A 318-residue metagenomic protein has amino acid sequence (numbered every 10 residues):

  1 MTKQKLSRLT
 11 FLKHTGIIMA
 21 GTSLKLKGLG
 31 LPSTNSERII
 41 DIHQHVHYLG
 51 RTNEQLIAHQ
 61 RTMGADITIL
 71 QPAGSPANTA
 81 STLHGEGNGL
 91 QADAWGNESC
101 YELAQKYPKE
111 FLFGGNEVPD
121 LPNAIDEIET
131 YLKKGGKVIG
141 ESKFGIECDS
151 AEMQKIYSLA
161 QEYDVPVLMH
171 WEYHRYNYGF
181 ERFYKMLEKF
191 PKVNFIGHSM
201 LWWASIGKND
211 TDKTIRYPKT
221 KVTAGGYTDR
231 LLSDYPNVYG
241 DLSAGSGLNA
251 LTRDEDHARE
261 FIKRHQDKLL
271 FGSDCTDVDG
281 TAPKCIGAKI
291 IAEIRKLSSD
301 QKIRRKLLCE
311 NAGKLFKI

Functional and structural regions predicted by a protein language model:
T2-I42, R51-P72, E129, Q266-L270 (+1 more regions): Mid-to-C-terminal alpha-helical segments outside catalytic/metal-binding sites
I40-I42, L70-Q71, G114-N116, G140 (+3 more regions): Active-site neighborhood of phospho(di)ester-bond hydrolases with catalytic His/Asp-centered motifs
D41, L56-E86, F111-N116, G136-E141: Divalent metal-dependent hydrolysis catalytic cores, especially in the metallo-beta-lactamase
H47-L49, S75-N78, P119-N123, I146-D149 (+4 more regions): Active-site environment of divalent metal-dependent phosphoester hydrolases
N53-I57, N97-A104, I128, M153 (+5 more regions): Generic structural signal for well-ordered alpha-helices, preferentially at hydrophobic/aromatic core positions
S75-A92, A204-V222, N249-T252, G280-C285: Short, flexible/disordered intra-domain loops and linkers
T82-Y178, Y239, A244: Active-site gating/metal-coordination segments in enzymes
K137-V138, S150-F271: Catalytic pocket-lining loop regions of alpha/beta-barrel enzymes, especially the amidohydrolase/enolase/GH5 lineages
